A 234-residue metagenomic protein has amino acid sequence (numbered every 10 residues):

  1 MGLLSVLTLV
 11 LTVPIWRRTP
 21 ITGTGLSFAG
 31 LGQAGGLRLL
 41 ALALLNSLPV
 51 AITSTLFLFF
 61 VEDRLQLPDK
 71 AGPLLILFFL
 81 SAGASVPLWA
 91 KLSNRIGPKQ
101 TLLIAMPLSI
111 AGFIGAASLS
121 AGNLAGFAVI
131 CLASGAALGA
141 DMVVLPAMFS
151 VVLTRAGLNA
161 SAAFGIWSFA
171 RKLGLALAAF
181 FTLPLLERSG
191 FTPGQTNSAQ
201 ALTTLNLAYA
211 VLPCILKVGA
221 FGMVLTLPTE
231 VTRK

Functional and structural regions predicted by a protein language model:
M1-L58, E62-L67, L205-K234: Intracellular loop-helix junctions on the cytosolic face of multi-pass helical membrane proteins
F57, D63-S81, G126, Q200-A208: Loop-to-transmembrane helix entry
P68-D69, R155-A170: Loop-to-transmembrane helix entry/capping segments in MFS-fold secondary transporters and related SLC/MFSD carriers
F79-P87, A176: Residue-level signature of mid-helix packing/kink "hotspots" within the transmembrane helices of 12-pass Major
A84-P98: Helix-to-loop junctions at the C-terminal end of transmembrane segments in multipass secondary transporters
N94-L108, A156-G157: Cytoplasmic membrane-interface "Motif A"-like loop-to-helix N-cap segments of 12-TM Major Facilitator Superfamily
P107-G122: C-terminal ends and interior cores of transmembrane alpha-helices in multi-pass membrane transporters/permeases
A125-M142, M148: Hydrophobic core of transmembrane alpha-helices in multi-pass small-molecule transporters, especially MFS/SLC-type
